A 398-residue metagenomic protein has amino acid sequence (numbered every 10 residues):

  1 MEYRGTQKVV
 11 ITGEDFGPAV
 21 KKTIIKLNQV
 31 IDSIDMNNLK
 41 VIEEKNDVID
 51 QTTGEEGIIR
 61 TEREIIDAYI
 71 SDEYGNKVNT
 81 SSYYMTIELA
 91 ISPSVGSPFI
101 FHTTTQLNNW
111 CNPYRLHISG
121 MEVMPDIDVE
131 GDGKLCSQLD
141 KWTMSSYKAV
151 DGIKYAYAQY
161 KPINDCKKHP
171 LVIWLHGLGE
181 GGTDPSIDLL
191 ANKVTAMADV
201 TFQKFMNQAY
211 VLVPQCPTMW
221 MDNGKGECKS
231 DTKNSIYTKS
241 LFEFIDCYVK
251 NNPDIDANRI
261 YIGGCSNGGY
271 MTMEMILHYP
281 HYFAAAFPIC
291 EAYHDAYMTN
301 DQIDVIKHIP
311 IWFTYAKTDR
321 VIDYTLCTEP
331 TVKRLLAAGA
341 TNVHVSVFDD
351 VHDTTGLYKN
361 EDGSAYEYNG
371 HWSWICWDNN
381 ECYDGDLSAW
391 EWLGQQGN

Functional and structural regions predicted by a protein language model:
M1-K26, I31, N38, E43-H169: A domain-start/cap signature at the N-terminus of enzymes
P98-I100, G182-D188, D222-E227, E274-M275 (+3 more regions): Short, solvent-exposed loop/turn and secondary-structure capping segments
K167, K225-S266: Gly/Ser-rich "nucleophile elbow"/oxyanion-hole loop immediately N-terminal to the catalytic nucleophile in hydrolases
L171, L178-K239: Active-site machinery of serine-nucleophile hydrolases
L175-G177, C290, Y315-A316: The conserved beta1-alpha1 loop
N207-A209, V305-I311: Short, proline-enriched alpha-helix->beta-strand connector loops that line the catalytic pocket of alpha/beta-hydrolase
V249-V305: Primarily recognizes the serine-hydrolase "nucleophile elbow" in alpha/beta-hydrolase and SGNH/GDSL folds
W312-T314, T318-N398: C-terminal catalytic histidine-bearing segment of alpha/beta-hydrolase fold enzymes
